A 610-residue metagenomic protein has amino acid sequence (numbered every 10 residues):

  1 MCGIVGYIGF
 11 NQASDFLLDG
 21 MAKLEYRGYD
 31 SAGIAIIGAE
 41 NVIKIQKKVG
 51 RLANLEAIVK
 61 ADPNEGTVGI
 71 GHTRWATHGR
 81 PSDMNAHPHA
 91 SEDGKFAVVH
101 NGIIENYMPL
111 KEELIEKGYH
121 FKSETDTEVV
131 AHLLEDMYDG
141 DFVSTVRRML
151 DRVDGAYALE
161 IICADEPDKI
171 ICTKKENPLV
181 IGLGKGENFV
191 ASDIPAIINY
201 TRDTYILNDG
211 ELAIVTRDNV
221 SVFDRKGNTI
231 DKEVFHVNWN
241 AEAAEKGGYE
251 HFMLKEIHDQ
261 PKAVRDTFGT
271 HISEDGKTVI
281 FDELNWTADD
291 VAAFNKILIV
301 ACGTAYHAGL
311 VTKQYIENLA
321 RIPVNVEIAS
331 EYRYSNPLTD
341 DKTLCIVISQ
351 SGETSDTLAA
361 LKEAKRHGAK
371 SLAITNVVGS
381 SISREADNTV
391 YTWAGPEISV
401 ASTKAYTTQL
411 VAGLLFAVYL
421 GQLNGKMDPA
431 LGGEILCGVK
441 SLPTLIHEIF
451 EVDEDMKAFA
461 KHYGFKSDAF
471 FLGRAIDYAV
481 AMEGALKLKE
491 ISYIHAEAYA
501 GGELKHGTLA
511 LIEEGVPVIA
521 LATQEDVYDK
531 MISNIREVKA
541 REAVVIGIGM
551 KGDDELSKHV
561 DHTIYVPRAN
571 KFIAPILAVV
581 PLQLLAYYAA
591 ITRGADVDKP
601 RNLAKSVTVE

Functional and structural regions predicted by a protein language model:
M1-E250, K262-L298, Y334, P429 (+2 more regions): Conserved short alpha-helical segments that host acidic/polar catalytic motifs at enzyme active sites
N11, D30, S221, Y499-Y565 (+2 more regions): Gly/His-enriched, cation/cofactor- and phosphate-binding structural elements
T67, G71-M84, D275-A288, T312-I348 (+1 more regions): Glycine-rich oxoanion-binding loops at beta->alpha junctions
P88-A90, I162, I171-C172, T204-Y205 (+13 more regions): Replace "in large, NTP-powered and nucleic-acid-processing enzymes" with "in large, NTP-powered factors and other
V153-E187, F459, G464-E490, V527 (+1 more regions): Acidic/histidine-rich
G227, V544, S557-H559, A569-E610: Generic C-terminus detector
Q260-V264, F268-L298, N388-P517, A590-E610: Active-site phosphate/pyrophosphate-binding segments
A292-S441, T523-I564, L585, R593: Glycine-rich phosphate-binding loops that contact phosphosugars or nucleotide phosphates
